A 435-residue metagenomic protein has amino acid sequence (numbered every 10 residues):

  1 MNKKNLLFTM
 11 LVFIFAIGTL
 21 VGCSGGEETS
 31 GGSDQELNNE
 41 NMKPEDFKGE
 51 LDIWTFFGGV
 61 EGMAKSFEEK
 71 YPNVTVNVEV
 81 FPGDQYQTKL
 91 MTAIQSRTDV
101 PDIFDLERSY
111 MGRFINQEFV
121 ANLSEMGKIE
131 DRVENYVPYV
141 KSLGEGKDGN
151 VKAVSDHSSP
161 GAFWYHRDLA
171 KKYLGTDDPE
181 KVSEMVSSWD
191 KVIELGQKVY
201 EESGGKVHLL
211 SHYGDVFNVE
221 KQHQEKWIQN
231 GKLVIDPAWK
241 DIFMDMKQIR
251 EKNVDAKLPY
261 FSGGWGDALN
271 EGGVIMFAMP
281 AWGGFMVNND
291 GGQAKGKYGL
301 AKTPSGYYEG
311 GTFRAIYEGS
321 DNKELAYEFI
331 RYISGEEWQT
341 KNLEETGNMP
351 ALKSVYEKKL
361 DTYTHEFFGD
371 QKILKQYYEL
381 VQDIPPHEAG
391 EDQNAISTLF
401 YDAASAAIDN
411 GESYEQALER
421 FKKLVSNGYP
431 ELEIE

Functional and structural regions predicted by a protein language model:
M1-V21: Sec-dependent bacterial lipoprotein signal peptides
N2, V21-G112, D131, E324-L325 (+3 more regions): Conserved N-terminal structural module of periplasmic/extracytoplasmic solute-binding proteins
E36-E40, E107-A162, K171, D190-I193 (+2 more regions): Hinge/lid segment of periplasmic solute-binding proteins
G59-V60, G146, G369-V425: C-terminal capping/gating helix-and-loop segments adjacent to ligand/active sites or protein-protein/ligand interfaces
E69, G127-D131, S142-D215, W227-L258 (+3 more regions): Helix-loop-helix "hinge/cap" segment bordering the ligand-binding cleft or interdomain interface
E69, M91, Q95, E251-K252 (+3 more regions): Extracytoplasmic/periplasmic substrate-recognition and gating elements
D84, L209-H212, Q222-A301, E324 (+2 more regions): Extracytoplasmic ligand-binding clamshell segments of periplasmic binding protein
I94-L106, F119-A121, K206, E271-P280: Alpha-to-beta junction loops
